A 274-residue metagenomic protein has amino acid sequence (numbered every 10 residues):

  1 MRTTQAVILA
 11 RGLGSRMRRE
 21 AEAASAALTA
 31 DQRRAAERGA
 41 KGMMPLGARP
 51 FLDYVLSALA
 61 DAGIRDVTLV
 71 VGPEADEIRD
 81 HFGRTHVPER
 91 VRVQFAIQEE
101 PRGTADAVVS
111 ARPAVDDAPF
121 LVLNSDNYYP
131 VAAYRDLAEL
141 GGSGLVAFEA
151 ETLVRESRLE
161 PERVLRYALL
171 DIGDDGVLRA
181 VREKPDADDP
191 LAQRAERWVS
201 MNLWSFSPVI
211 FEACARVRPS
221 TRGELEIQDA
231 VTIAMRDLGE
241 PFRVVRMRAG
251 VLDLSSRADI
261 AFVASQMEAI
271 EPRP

Functional and structural regions predicted by a protein language model:
M1-V122: Conserved N-terminal catalytic core of the sugar/cofactor nucleotidyltransferase
R2-A6, R179-P274: Conserved alpha/beta core of the MobA/IspD/sugar-nucleotide pyrophosphorylase nucleotidyltransferase superfamily
M17, I78-F82, L137, C214 (+1 more regions): Hydrophobic packing residues within well-ordered alpha-helices of enzyme cores
M43, L170-I172, V244: A structural signal for short hydrophobic beta-strand segments in well-ordered beta-sheet cores
Y54, E77-D80, A132, A230 (+1 more regions): Phosphate- and divalent-cation-binding pockets in alpha/beta enzyme and binding domains that engage nucleotide-derived
A107-A114, R158-R166, A258-F262: Short, surface-exposed amphipathic charged segments that create phosphate/polyanion-binding patches used for binding
S125-Y128: The conserved acidic donor/metal-binding loop of glycosyltransferases
P130-P208, E212, V217: Conserved core of the sugar-phosphate nucleotidyltransferase
